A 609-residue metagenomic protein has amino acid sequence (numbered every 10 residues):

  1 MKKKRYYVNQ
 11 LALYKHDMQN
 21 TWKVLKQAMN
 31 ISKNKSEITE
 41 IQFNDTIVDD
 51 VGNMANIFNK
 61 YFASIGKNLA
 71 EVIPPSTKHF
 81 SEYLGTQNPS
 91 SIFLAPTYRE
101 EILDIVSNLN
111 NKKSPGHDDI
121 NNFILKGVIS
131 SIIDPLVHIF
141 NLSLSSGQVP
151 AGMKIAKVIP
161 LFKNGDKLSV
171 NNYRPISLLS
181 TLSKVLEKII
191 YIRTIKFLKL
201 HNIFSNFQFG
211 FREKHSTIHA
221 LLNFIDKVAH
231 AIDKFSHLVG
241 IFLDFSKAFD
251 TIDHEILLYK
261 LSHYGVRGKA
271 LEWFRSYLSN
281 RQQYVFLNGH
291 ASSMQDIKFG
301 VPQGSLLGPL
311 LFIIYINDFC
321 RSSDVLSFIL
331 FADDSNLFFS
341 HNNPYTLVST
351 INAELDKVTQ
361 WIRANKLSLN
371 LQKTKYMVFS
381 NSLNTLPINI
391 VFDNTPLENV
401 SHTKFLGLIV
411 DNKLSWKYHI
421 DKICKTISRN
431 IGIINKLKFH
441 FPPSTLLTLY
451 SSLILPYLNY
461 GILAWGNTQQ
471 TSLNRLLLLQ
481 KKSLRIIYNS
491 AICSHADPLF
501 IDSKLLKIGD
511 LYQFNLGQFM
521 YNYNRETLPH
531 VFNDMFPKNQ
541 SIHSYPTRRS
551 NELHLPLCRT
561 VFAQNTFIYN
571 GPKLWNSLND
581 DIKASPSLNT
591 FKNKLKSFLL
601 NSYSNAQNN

Functional and structural regions predicted by a protein language model:
M1-T97, N522-P556: Basic/polar low-complexity segments
E40, F62, G66, V106 (+19 more regions): Short, conserved catalytic/metal-binding micro-motifs enriched in Asp/Glu and His
F43-V48, T471, L477-N609: Short linear motifs embedded in intrinsically disordered, charge-biased segments
F62, I92-P302: Conserved pre-catalytic core of RNA-dependent polymerases
I92, A353, S368-S401: Short, conserved micro-motifs composed of acidic
I190-Q208, L238, P309-F339: Active-site palm subdomain of RNA-directed nucleic acid polymerases
K247-Y264, N336-T359: Catalytic palm subdomain of template-directed nucleic-acid polymerases, centered on the conserved carboxylate motif
E398-L463: Basic, alpha-helical interaction scaffolds
